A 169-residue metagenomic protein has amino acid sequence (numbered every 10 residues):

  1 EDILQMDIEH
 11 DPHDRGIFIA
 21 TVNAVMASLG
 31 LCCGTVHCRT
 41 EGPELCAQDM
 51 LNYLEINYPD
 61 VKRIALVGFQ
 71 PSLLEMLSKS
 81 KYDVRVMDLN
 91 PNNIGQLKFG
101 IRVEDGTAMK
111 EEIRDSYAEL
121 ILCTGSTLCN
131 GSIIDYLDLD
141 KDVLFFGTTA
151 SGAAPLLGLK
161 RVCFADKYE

Functional and structural regions predicted by a protein language model:
E1-M76: Electropositive, gly/pro-rich neighborhoods at or near active sites that engage anionic ligands
R63, E119-L120: Structural motif
R63, Y82-R85, D142: Residues at the starts of beta-strands that form the adenosine-phosphate
L66-F69, M87-L89, L122-S126, N130 (+1 more regions): Short His-Asn-centered micro-motif
L73-G106: Histidine/lysine/aspartate-rich catalytic loop segments that bind and position anionic ligands
L77-S80, D115-S116, D135-K141: Short, conserved loop/helix-junction motifs that constitute active-site signature segments in enzyme catalytic cores
E104-S116: Short acidic low-complexity segments
S132-E169: C-terminal functional extensions of proteins
